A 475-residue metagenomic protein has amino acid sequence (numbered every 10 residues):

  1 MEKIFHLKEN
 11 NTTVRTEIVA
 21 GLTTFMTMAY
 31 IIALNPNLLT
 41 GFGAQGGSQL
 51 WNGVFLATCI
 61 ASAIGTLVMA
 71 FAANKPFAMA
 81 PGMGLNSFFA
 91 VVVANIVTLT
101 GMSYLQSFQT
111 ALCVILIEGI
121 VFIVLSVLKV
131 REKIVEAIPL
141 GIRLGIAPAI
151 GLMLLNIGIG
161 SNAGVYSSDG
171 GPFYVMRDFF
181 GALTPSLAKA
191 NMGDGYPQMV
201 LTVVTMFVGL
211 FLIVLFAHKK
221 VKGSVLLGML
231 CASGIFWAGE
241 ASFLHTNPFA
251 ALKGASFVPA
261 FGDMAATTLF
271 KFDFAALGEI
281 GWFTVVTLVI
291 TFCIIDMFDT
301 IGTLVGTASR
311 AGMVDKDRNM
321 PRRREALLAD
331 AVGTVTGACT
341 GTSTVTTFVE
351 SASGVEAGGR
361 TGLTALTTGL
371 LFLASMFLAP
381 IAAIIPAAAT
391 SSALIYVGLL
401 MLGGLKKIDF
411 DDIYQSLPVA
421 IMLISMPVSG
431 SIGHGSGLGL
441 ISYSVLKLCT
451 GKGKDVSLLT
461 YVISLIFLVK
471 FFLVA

Functional and structural regions predicted by a protein language model:
M1-G53, N191-D194, M229-R324, L465-V469: Helix-loop-helix hairpins and the membrane-proximal interhelical loops of multi-pass alpha-helical transport proteins
M1-N35, A61-S62, G82-V91, N95-I150 (+1 more regions): Helix-loop-helix junctions within the multi-pass membrane cores of secondary transporters/permeases
I18, L38, I134, G223 (+3 more regions): Residue-level signature of catalytic and energy-coupling elements of molecular machines, predominantly ATP/GTP-dependent
L22-A29, I64-L67, F71, L155 (+4 more regions): Hydrophobic/aromatic residues within the transmembrane alpha-helices of Major Facilitator Superfamily
P36, T40, A44-Q45, A70 (+13 more regions): Transmembrane helix-loop junctions in multipass membrane proteins, especially transporters and channels
A57-T58: Transmembrane alpha-helical segments of major facilitator superfamily
A61-M83: Juxtamembrane transmembrane-helix boundary signature
V97, S103-C231, L366-A475: Membrane-embedded alpha-helical modules
